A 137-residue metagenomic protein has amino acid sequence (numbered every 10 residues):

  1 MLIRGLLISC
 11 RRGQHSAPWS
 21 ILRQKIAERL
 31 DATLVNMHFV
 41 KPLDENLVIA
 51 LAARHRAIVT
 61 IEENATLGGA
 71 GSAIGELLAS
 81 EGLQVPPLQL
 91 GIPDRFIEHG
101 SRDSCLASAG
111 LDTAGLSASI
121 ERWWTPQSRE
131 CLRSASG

Functional and structural regions predicted by a protein language model:
M1-G137: Thiamine diphosphate
